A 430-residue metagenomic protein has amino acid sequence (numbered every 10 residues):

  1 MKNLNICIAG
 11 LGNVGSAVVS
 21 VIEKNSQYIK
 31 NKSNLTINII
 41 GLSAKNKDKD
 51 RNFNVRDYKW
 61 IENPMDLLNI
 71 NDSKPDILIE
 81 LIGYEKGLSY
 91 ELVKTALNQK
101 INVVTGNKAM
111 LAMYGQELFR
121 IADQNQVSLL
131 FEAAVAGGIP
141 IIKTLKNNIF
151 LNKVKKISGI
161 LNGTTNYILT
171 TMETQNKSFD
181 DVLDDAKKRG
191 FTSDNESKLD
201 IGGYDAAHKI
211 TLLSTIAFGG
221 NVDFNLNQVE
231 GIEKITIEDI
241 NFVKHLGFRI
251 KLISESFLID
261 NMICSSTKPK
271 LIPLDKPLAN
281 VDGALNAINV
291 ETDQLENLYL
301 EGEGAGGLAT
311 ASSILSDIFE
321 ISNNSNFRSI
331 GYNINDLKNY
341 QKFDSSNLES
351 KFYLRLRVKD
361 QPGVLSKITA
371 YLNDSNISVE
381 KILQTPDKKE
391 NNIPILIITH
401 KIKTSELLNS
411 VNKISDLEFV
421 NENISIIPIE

Functional and structural regions predicted by a protein language model:
M1-N98: N-terminal glycine-/serine-/threonine-rich beta1-alpha1-beta2 phosphate-ribose binding loop of Rossmann-like
I61, I77-E80, V103-G106, L129-A133 (+3 more regions): General beta-strand structural signal in soluble alpha/beta enzymes
Y84-T95, K108-G137, I142-L145: Rossmann-fold NAD(P)-binding glycine/threonine-rich loop
V103-V104, M110, V379: A short hydrophobic/small-residue beta-strand
D123-D205, L212: Rossmann-like NAD(P)H-binding beta-loop-alpha module
K155-S158, N166-L169, E173, F191-D200 (+2 more regions): Catalytic, metal-anchored helix/loop core of enzyme active sites in primary metabolism
V182-N280, L285-A287: Substrate-binding/catalytic subdomain of NAD(P)-dependent oxidoreductase enzymes
I318-E430: A conserved regulatory-domain signal marking ACT and ACT-like small-molecule sensing domains and adjacent regulatory
